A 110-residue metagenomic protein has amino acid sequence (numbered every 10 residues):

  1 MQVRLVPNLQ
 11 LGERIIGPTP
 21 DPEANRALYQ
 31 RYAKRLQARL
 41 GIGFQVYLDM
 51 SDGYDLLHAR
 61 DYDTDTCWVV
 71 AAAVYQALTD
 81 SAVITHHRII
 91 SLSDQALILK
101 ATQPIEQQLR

Functional and structural regions predicted by a protein language model:
M1-T19: N-terminal, charge-rich interaction modules
V6-Q10, V70-A73, S93: Structural motif
E13, A77-L78: Glycine/Thr-rich phosphate-binding loops of Rossmann-like dinucleotide-binding domains
R14-Q30: Glycine- and acidic-residue-enriched helix-capping/strand-helix junction motifs
N25-Y32, I84-R110: Ser/Thr/Gly-rich flexible loops in soluble cytosolic domains mediating phosphotransfer, phosphorylation
R35-D61: A short, well-structured beta->alpha microelement
D61-V74: Short, well-ordered secondary-structure micro-motifs within conserved domains or adaptor modules
L78-I84: Short, aromatic/basic amphipathic alpha-helical patches
